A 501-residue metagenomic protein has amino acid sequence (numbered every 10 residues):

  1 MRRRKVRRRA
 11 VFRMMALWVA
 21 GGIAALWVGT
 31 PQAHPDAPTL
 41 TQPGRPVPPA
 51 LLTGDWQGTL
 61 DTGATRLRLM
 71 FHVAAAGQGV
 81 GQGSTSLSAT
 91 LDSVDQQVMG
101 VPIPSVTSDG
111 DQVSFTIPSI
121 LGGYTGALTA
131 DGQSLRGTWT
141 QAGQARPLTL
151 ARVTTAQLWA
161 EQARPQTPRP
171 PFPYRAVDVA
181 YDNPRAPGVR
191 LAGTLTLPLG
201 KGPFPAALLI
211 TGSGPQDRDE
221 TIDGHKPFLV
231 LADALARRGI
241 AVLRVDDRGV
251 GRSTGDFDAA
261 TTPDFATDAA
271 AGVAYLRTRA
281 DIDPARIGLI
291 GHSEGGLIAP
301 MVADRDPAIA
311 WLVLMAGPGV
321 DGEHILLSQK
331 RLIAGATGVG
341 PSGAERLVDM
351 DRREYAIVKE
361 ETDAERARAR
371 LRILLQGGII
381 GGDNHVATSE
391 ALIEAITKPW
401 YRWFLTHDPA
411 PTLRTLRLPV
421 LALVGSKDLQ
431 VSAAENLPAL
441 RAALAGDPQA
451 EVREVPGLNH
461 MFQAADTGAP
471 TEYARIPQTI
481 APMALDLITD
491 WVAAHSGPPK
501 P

Functional and structural regions predicted by a protein language model:
T39-A130, S134-Q144, P173-Y174, V179: Central antiparallel beta-sheet cores of small beta-barrel/beta-sandwich binding domains
D61, Q157-G202: N-terminal cap/lid segment of alpha/beta-hydrolase-fold proteins
G202-F204, S213-R238, L243, G322 (+1 more regions): Short substrate-entry loop that stabilizes the transition state in hydrolases
P227, A259-A280: Alpha/beta-hydrolase active-site loop
A271-V339: Primarily recognizes the serine-hydrolase "nucleophile elbow" in alpha/beta-hydrolase and SGNH/GDSL folds
V313-T415: Accessory cap/linker subdomain of secreted extracellular hydrolases
L416, A422-V424: Short beta-strand/loop motif that positions the catalytic acidic residue of the alpha/beta-hydrolase fold
L418, L429-A443: Short alpha-helix in the alpha/beta-hydrolase fold that links the catalytic acid
